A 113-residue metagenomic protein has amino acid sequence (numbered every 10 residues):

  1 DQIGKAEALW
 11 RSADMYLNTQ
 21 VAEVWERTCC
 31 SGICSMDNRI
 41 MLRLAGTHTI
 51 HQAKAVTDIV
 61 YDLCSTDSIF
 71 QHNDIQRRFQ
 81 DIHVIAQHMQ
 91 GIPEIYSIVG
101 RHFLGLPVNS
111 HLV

Functional and structural regions predicted by a protein language model:
D1-E26: Extended amphipathic alpha-helical segments enriched in small hydrophobics
G4, N18, S35, D62 (+1 more regions): Catalytic cores of transferase enzymes with a strong primary signal for eukaryotic protein kinases
G4-R11, R43, T47-K54, Q80-H83 (+1 more regions): Generic structural signal for well-ordered, non-transmembrane alpha-helical segments in soluble/cytosolic regions
E26-R43, S68-V84: Charge-rich, acidic-biased intrinsically disordered regions
D37-S68: Charged, glycine-rich active-site and insertion segments that engage polyanionic ligands
T66-V113: Glycine-rich phosphate/cofactor-binding loops in nucleotide/flavin-utilizing enzymes
